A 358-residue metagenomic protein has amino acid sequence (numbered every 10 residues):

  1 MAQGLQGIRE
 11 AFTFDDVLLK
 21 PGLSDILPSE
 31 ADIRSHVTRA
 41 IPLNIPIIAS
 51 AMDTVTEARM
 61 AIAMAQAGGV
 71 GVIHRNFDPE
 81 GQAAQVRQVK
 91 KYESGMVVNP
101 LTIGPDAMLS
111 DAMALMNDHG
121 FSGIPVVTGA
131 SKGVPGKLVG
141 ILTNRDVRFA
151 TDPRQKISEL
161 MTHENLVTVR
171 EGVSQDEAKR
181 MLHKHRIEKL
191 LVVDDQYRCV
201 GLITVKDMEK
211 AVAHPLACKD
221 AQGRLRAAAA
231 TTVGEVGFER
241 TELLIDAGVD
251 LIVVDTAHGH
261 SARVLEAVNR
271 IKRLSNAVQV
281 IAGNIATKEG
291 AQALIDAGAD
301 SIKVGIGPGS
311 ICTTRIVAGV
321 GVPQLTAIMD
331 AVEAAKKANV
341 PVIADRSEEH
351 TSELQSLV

Functional and structural regions predicted by a protein language model:
M1-I47, P79-G81, N99: An N-cap/entry alpha-helix motif that binds or orients negatively charged groups
D16, A49, M64, A227 (+3 more regions): Conserved, mostly hydrophobic/aromatic
S29, D78-R87, P135, R198-C218 (+4 more regions): Active-site-adjacent beta->alpha loops and helix N-cap segments on the catalytic face of soluble alpha/beta enzymes
A31-L43, S50-M52, G81-F121, V126-G129 (+5 more regions): Bateman/CBS regulatory modules and CBS-like beta-alpha motifs in cytosolic regions of diverse proteins
P42-A49, G95-P100, E164, D220-A230 (+3 more regions): Short beta-strand/loop segments at the ligand-binding rim of alpha/beta enzyme cores
A65-V70, F121, D246-I252, L274-V278 (+3 more regions): Glycine-enriched alpha-helix->loop->beta-strand junction motifs that scaffold or abut catalytic
V72-N76, T102-I103, G123-P125, T168-V169 (+7 more regions): Catalytic beta/alpha-barrel core
E349-V358: Single conserved hydrophobic/aromatic residue that forms the stacking wall/gate of nucleotide- or nucleobase-binding
